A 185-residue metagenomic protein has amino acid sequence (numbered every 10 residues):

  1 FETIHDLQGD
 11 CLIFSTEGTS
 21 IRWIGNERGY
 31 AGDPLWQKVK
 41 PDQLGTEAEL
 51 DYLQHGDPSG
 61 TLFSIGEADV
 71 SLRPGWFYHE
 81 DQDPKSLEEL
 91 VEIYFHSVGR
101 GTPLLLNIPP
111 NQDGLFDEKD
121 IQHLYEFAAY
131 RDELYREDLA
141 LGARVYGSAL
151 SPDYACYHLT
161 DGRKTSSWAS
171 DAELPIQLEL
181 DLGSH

Functional and structural regions predicted by a protein language model:
F1-T160, S166-S167, D171-L174, L180 (+1 more regions): Mature catalytic domains of secreted/periplasmic carbohydrate-active enzymes
